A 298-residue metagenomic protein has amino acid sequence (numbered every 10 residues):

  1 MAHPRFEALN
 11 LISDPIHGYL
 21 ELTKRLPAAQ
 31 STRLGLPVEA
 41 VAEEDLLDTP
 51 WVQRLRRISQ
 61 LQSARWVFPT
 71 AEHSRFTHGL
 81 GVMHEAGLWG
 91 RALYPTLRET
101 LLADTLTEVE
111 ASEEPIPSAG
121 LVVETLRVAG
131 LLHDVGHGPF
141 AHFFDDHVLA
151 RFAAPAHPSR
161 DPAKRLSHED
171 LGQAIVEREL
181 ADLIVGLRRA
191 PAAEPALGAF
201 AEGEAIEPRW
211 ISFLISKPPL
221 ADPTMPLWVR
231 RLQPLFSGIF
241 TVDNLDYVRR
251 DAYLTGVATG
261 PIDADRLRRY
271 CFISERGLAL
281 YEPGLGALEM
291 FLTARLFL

Functional and structural regions predicted by a protein language model:
A2-S59, W66-V128, G136-L298: Sequence-structural signature of the catalytic-core scaffold of metal-dependent phosphohydrolases that act on
